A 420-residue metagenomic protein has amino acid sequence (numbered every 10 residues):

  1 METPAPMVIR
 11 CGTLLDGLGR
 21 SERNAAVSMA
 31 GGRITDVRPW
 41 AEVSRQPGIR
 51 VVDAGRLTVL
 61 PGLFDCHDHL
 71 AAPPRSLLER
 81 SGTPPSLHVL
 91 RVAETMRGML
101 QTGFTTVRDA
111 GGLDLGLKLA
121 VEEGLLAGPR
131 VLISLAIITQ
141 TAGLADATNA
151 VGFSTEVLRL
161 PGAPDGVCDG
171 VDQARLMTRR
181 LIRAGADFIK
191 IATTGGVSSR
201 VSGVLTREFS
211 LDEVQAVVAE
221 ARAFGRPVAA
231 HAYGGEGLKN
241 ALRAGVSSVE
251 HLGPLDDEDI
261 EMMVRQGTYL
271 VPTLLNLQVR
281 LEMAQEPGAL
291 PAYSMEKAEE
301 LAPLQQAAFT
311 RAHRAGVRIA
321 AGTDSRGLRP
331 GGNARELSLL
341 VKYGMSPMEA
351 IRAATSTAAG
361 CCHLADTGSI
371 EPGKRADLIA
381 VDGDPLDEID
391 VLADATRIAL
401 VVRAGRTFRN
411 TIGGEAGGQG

Functional and structural regions predicted by a protein language model:
M1-V8, L14-L60, G414: Histidine-rich, glycine-flanked metal-binding segment
G12-L15, A354-S356, P372-G417: C-terminal cap of metal-dependent C-N hydrolases
L57-E123, T141-T148, D212, E236 (+1 more regions): Metal-associated gating/positioning segment near the N- to mid-region
A71-L90, E94-L100, T141-A163, V197-L211 (+1 more regions): Active-site gating loops and adjacent loop-to-helix segments of metal-dependent hydrolytic enzymes
P74-L77, A145, S199-R200, L238-A244 (+5 more regions): Histidine/acidic-residue-rich catalytic or RNA/ligand-binding cores of hydrolases and nuclease-related proteins
T83, A223, G288-Y293, E299-D384: His/Asp/Glu-enriched, well-ordered alpha-helical/loop segment that forms or immediately abuts the divalent-metal
R91-L117, G128-I137, A163, A186-S199 (+4 more regions): Divalent metal-dependent hydrolysis catalytic cores, especially in the metallo-beta-lactamase
Q173-L270, E286-P287, A298-R318: Histidine/acidic residue-rich metal-binding segments in metalloenzymes
